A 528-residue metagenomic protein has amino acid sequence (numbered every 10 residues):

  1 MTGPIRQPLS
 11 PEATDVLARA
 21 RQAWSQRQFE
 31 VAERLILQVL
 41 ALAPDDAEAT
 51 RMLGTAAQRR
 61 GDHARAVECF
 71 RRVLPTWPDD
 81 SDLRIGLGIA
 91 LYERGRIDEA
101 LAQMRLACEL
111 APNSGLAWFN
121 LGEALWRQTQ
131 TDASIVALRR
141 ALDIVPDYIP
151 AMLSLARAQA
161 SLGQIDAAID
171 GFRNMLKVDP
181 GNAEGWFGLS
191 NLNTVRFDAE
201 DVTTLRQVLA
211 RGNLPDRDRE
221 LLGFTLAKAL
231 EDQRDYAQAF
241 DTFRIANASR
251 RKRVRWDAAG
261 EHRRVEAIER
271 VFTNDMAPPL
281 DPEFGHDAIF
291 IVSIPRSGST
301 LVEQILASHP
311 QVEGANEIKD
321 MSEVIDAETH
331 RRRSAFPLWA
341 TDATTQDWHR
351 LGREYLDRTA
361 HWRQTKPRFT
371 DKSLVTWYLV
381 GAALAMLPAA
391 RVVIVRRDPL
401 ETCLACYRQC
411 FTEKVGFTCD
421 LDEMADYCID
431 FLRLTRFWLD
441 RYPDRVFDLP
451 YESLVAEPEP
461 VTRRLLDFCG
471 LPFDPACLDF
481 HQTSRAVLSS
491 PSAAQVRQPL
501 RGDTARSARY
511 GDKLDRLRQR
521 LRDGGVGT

Functional and structural regions predicted by a protein language model:
A13, A47-E48, H63, S81-D82 (+4 more regions): Helix-start (N-cap) detector for alpha-helical repeat units in TPR-like alpha-solenoids, especially tetratricopeptide
S25, R59-R60, E93, R127 (+3 more regions): Register position in tetratricopeptide repeats
L42, T76-W77, L110, I144 (+3 more regions): Structural marker of alpha-solenoid helical repeat scaffolds
F187-S190, V202-N213, L222-A288, F336-P367 (+2 more regions): PAPS-dependent sulfotransferases, especially Golgi type II membrane carbohydrate sulfotransferases
P282-A385, R391: Phosphate-binding active sites in nucleotide-utilizing proteins
